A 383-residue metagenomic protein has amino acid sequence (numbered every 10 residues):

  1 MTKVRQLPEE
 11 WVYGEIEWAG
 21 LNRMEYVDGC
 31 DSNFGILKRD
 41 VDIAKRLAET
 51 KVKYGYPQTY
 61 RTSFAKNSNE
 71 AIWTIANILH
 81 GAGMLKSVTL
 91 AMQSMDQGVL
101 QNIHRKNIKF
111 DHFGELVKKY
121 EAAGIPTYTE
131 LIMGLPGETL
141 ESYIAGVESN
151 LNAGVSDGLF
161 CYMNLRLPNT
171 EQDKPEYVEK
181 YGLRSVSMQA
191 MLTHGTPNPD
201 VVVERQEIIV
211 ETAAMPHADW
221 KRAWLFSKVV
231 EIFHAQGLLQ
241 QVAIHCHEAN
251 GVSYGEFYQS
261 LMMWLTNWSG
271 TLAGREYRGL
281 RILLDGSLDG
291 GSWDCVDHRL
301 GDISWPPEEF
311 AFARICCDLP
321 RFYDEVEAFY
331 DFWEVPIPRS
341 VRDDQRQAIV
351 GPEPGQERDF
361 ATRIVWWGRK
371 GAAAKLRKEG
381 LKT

Functional and structural regions predicted by a protein language model:
M1: Local cysteine-cluster metal-coordination motifs and their immediate loop/turn environment, predominantly Fe-S cluster
P8-Y128, M133-L135: Conserved SAM/AdoMet-binding glycine-rich loop
V27-G29, Q58-T59, D157-C161, A235-Q240 (+1 more regions): Acidic/polar loop patches that form or flank catalytic/metal-binding clefts of enzymes that bind anionic ligands
L37-R39, Q93, Q97-H104, M133-E141 (+2 more regions): Flexible glycine/acidic-rich beta-alpha junction loops that bind and position SAM and/or redox cofactors in anaerobic
K45-R46, G146-V147, E176-K180: Short, hinge-like loop/turn segments at secondary-structure boundaries
Y60-S63, A145-N150, C161: Phosphate/diphosphate-binding loops
I72-I78, P136-N152, D219: Catalytic cores of alpha/beta
E207-T383: Radical SAM enzyme core and accessory elements
